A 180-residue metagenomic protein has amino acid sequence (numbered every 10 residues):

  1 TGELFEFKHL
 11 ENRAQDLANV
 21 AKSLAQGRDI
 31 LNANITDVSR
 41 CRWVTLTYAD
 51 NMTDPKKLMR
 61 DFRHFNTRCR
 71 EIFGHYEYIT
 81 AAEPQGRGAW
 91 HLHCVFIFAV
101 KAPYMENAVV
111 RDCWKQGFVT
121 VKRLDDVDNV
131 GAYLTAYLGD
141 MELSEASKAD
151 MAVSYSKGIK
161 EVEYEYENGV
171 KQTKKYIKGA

Functional and structural regions predicted by a protein language model:
T1-G88, A99-A180: Right-hand nucleic-acid polymerase module
L92-F96: Cys/His-coordinated zinc-finger cores
